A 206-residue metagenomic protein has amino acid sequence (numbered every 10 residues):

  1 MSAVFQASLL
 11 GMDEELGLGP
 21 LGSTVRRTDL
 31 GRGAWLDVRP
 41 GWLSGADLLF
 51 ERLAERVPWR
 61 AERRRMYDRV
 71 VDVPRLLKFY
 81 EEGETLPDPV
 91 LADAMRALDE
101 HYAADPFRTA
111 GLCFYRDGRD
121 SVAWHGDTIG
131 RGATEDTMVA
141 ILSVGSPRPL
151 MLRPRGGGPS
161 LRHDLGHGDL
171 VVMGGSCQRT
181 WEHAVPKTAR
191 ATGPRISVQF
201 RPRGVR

Functional and structural regions predicted by a protein language model:
M1-R206: Non-heme Fe(II) oxygenase metal-center motifs and adjacent flexible, charged/small-residue loops
